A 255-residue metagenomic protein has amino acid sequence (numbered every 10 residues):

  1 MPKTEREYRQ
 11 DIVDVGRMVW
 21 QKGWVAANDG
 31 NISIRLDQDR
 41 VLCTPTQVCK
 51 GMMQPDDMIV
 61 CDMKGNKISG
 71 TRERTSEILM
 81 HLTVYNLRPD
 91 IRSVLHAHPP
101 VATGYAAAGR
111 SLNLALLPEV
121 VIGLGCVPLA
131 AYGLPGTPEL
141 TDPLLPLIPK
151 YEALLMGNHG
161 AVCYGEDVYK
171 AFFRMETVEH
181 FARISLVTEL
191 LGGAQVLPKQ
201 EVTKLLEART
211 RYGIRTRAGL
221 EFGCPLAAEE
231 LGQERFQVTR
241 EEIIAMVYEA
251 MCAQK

Functional and structural regions predicted by a protein language model:
M1-K255: Glycine-rich flexible loops
